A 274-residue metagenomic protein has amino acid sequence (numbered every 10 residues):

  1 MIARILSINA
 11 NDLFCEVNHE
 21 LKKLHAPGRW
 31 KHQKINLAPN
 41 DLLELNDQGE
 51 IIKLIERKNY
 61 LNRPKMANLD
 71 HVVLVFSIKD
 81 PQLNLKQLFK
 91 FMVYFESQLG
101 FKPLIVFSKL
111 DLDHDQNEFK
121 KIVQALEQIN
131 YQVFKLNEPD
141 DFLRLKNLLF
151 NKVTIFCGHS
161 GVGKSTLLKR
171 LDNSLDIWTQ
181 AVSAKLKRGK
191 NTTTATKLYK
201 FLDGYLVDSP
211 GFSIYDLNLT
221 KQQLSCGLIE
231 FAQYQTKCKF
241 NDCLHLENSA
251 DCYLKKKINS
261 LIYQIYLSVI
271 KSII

Functional and structural regions predicted by a protein language model:
M1-N9: Structural detector for short beta-strands of small beta-barrel domains
N11, K34-E50, I55-V72, S77-K79 (+5 more regions): Helix-rich effector regions associated with P-loop NTPase G domains
N11-H25: Short, basic/aromatic beta-hairpin or loop at an interaction surface
L21-L37: Beta-strand/loop nucleic-acid-binding surfaces
K79-E127: Phosphate-binding glycine-rich loops and their immediate beta-loop-alpha structural context
D111-V162: Canonical P-loop GTPase G-domain recognition
K164, L168-K169: The feature captures the helix immediately C-terminal to the Walker
